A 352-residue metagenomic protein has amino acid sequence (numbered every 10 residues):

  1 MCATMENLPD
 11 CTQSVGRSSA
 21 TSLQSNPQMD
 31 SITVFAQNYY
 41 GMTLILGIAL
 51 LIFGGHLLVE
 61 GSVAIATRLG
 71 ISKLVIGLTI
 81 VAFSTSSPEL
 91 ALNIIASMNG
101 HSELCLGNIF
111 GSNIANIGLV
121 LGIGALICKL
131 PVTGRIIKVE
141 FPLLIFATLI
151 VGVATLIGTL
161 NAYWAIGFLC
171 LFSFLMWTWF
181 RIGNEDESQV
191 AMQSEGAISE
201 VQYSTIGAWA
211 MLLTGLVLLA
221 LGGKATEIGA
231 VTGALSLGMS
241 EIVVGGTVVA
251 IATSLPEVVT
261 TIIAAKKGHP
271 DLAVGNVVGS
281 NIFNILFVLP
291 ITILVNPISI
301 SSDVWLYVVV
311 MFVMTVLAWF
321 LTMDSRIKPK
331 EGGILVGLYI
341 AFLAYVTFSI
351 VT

Functional and structural regions predicted by a protein language model:
C2-S19, L23-T352: Hydrophobic alpha-helical segments, chiefly the membrane-spanning helices and signal/signal-anchor peptides
